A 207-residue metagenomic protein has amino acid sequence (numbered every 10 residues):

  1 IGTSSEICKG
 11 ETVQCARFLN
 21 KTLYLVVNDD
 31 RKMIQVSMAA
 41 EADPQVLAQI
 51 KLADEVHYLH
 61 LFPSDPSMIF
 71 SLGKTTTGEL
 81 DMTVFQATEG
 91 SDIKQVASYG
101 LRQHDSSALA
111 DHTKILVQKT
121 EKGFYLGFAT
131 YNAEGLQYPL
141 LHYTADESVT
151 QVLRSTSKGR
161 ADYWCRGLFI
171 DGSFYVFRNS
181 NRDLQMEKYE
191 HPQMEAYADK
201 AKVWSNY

Functional and structural regions predicted by a protein language model:
I1-Y207: Feature marking well-ordered beta-strand scaffolds used for ligand recognition
